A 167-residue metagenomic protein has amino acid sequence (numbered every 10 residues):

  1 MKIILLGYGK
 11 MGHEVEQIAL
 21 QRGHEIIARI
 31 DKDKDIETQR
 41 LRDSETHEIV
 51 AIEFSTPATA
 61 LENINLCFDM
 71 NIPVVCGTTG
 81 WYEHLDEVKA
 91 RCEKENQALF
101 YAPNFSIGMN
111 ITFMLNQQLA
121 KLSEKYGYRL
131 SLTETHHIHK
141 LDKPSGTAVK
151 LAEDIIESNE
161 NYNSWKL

Functional and structural regions predicted by a protein language model:
K2-L6, K10-R42, A58, Y126-L167: C-terminal substrate-binding/catalytic lobe of Rossmann-fold NAD(P)-dependent oxidoreductases
L6, F54-S55, G77-T78, A102 (+1 more regions): Structural motif
I26, V74-V75, A98-L99: Hydrophobic beta-strand scaffold residues
K32, T79-W81, N104-F105, T135-H137: Short, ordered loop/turn segments at secondary-structure junctions
L41-T78, D86-R91: Rossmann-fold NAD(P) dinucleotide-binding segment
N65, D69, T78-Y101, I107-K121: Rossmann-fold NAD(P)-binding glycine/threonine-rich loop
S106, A120, H137-L141: Short beta-strand and adjoining strand-loop segment in the mid-core of the Rossmann-like NAD(P)-dependent dehydrogenase
